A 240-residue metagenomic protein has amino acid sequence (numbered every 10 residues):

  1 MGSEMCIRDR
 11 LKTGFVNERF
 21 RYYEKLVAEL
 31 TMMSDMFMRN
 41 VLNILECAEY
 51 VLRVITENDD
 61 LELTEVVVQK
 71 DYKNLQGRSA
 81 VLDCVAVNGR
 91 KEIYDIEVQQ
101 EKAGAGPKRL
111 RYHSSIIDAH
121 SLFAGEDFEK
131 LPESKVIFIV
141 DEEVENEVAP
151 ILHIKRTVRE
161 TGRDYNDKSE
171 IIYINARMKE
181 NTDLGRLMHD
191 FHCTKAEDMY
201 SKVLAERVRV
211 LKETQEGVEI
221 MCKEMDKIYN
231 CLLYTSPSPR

Functional and structural regions predicted by a protein language model:
M1-R10, Y234-R240: Conserved small/polar residues in nucleotide/adenosyl-binding loops
R8-C231: Elongated, amphipathic alpha-helical interaction scaffolds
